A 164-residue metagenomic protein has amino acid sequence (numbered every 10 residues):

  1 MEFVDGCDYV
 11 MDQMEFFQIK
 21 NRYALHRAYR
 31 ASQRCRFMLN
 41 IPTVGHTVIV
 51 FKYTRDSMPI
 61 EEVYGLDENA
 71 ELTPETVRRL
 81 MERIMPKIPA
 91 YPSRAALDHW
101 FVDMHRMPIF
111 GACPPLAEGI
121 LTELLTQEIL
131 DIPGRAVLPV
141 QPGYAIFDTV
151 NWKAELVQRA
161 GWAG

Functional and structural regions predicted by a protein language model:
F3-D5: A short, aliphatic-rich alpha-helical micro-motif
D8-A112: E1/E1-like adenylate-forming module used to activate ubiquitin-like modifiers and sulfur-carrier proteins
F16-F17, A117, P139: Non-transmembrane, interaction-prone segments in cytosolic or luminal domains
Y29, P115-R135: Internal hydrophobic alpha-helix adjacent to the cofactor/substrate pocket in enzyme cavities
Q127-G164: Phosphate-binding loop/pocket of nucleotide- and phosphate-handling active sites
